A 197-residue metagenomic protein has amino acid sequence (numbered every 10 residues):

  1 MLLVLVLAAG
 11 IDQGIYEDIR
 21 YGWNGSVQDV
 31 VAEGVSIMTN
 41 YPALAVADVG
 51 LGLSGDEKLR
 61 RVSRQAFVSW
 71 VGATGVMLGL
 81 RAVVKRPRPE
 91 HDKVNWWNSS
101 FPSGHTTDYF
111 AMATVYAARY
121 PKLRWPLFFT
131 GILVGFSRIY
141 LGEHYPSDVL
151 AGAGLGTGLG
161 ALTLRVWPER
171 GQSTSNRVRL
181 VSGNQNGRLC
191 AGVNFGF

Functional and structural regions predicted by a protein language model:
M1-E33, I37-P42, R60-R61, T74-F197: Replace "edges of transmembrane helices
S36-G55: Hydrophobic alpha-helical transmembrane segments
G50-A73: Interfacial segments of alpha-helical transmembrane regions
